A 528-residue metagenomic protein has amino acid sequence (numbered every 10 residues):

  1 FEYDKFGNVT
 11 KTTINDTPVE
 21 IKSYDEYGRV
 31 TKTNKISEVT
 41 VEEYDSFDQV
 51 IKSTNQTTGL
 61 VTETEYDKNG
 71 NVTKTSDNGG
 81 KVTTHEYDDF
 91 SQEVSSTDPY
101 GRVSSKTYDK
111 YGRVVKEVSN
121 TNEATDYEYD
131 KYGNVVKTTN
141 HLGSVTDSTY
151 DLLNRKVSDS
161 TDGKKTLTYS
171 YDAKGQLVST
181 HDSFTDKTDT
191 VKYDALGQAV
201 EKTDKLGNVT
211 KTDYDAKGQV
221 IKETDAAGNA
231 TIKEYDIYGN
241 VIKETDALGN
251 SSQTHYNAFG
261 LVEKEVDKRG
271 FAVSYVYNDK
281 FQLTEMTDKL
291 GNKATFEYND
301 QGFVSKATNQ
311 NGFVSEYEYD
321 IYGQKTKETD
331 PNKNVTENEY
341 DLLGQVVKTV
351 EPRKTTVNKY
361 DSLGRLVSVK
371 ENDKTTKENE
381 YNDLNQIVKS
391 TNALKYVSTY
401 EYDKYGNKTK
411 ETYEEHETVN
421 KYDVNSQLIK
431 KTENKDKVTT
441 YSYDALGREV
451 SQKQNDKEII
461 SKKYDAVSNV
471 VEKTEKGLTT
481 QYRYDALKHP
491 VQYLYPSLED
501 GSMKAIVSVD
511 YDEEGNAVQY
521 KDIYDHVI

Functional and structural regions predicted by a protein language model:
F1-D98, R102-S119, E123-D225, N229-D246 (+6 more regions): Beta-strand elements of repeat-based all-beta scaffolds
